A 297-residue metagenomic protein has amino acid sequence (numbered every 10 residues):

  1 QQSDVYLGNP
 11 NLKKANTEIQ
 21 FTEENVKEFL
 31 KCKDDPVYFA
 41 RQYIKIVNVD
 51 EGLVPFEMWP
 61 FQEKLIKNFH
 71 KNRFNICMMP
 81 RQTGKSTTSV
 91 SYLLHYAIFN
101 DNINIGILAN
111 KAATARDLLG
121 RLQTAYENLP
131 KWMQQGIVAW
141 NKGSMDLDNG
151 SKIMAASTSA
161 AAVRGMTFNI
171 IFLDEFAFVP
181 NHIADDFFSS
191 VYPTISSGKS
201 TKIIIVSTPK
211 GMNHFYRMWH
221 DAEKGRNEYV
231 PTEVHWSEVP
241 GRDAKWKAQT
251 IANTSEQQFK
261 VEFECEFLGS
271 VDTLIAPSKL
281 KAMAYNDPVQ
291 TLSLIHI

Functional and structural regions predicted by a protein language model:
Q1-F74: Pre-P-loop entry segment of helicase/translocase ATPase cores
N72-Y92: Walker A/P-loop
Y96-I103: Post-Walker A helix-loop "phosphate-sensing" segment adjacent to the P-loop in P-loop NTPases
I103-L122: Conserved Walker A/P-loop ATP-binding site and its immediately adjacent core in helicase/helicase-like ATPase domains
R121-N169: Inter-Walker segment of RecA-like/P-loop motor cores
N128, Q134, F178-T254: ASCE P-loop NTPase helicase motor core
D174-E175: Walker B catalytic acidic pair
D186, E238-L294: ATPase catalytic-site recognition across NTP-hydrolyzing enzymes
